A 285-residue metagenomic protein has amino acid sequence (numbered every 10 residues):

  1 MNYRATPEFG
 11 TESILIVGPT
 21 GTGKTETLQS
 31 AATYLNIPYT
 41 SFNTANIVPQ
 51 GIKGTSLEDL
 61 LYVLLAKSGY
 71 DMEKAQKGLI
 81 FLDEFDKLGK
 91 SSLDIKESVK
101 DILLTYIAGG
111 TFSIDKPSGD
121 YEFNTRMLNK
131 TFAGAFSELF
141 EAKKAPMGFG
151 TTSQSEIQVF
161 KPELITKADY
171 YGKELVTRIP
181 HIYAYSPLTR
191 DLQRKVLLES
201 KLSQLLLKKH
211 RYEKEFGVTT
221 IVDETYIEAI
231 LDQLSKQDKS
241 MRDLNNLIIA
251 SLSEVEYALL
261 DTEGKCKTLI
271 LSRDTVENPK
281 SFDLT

Functional and structural regions predicted by a protein language model:
M1-T189, R194-K195, K201-E213, T219-I221 (+4 more regions): Conserved ASCE/P-loop NTPase catalytic core
S240-D243, A250: Phosphate-binding glycine-rich loops of NTP-binding sites
C266-T285: AAA+ P-loop ATPase central domain
